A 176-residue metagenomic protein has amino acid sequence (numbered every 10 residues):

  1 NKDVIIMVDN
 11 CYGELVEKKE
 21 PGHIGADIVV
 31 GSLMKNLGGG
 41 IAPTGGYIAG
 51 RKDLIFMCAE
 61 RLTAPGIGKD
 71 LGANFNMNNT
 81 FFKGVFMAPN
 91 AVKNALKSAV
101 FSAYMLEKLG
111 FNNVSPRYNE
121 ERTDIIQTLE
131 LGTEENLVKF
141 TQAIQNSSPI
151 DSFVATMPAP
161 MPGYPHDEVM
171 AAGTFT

Functional and structural regions predicted by a protein language model:
N1-K93, K97, L106, N112-V114: Conserved PLP-enzyme active-site core in the AAT-like
V4, T44-G45, S102, T123-Q127: Structural beta-strand/beta-sheet cores of well-ordered domains, especially the beta-sheet scaffolds that support
E17, L54, C58, N94 (+5 more regions): General structural feature for long, well-ordered alpha-helical segments within catalytic domains of soluble enzymes
E107-K108, N112-T176: Conserved C-terminal alpha-helix-loop-beta "cap" of PLP-dependent enzymes that closes/shapes the active-site mouth
